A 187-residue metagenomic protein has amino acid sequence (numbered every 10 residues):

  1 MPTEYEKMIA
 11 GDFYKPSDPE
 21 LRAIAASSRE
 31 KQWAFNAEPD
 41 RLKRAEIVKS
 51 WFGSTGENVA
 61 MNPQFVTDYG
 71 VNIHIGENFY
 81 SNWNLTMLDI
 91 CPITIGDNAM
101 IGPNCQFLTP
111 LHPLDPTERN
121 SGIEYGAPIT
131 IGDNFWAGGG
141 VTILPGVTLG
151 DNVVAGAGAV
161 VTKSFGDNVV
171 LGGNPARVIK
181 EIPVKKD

Functional and structural regions predicted by a protein language model:
M1-N58, P175-D187: Terminal amphipathic alpha-helical/low-complexity segments used for targeting or macromolecular assembly
F65-I75, Y80-L149, N174-D187: Flexible, glycine/small-residue-enriched loop-and-beta-strand segment within the central core of proteins
W136, V154, V170-G172: Short-chain dehydrogenase/reductase
G150-V153, G166-N168: Conserved catalytic segment of ABC-fold P-loop ATPases
V161-T162: Short hydrophobic beta-strand element within catalytic cores of glycosyltransferases and related nucleotide-activated
F165-D167, G172-P175: Acidic, glycine-centered active-site loop in nucleotide-sugar glycosyltransferases
